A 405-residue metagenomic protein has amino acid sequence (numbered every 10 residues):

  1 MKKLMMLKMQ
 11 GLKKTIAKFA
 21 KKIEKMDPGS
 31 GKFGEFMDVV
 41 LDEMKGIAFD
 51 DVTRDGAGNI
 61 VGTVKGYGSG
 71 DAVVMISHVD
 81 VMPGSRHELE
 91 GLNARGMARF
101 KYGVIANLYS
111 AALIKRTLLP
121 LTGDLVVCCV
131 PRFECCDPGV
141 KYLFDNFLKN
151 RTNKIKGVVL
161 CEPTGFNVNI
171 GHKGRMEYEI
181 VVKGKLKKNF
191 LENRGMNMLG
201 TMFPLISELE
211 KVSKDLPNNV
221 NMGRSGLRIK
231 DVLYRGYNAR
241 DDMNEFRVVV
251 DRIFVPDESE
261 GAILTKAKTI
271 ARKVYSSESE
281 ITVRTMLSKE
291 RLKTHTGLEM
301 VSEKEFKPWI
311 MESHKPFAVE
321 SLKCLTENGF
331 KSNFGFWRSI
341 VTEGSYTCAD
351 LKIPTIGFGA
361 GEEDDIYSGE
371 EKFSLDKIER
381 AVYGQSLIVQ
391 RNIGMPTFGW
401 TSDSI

Functional and structural regions predicted by a protein language model:
M1-L4, K25, G29-K32, E179-I405: Metal-dependent amide/peptide-bond hydrolase catalytic core, centered on the "pita-bread" metallohydrolase fold
K2-M97, R116, P120-L121: Acidic/His- and Gly-rich active-site-bordering loop/insert found across diverse amide/peptide-bond hydrolases
A17, G34-D38, V104, L264 (+1 more regions): Short, surface-exposed alpha-helical segments at coil->helix boundaries
A72-V74, L92, K154-L160, E177-E179 (+1 more regions): Short glycine-aspartate micro-motif
H78-V81, P163-F166, K173-R175, R235 (+2 more regions): Short glycine-enriched loops at secondary-structure junctions
G84-G91, K173-R175, G297-V301: Short, flexible, mixed-charge acidic loops at enzyme active sites
L92-I105, L118, E134, M196-L199 (+1 more regions): Short, conserved micro-motifs enriched in small and acidic residues
K101, I105-E177: Acidic/histidine-rich catalytic neighborhood of metal-dependent amide-processing enzymes
